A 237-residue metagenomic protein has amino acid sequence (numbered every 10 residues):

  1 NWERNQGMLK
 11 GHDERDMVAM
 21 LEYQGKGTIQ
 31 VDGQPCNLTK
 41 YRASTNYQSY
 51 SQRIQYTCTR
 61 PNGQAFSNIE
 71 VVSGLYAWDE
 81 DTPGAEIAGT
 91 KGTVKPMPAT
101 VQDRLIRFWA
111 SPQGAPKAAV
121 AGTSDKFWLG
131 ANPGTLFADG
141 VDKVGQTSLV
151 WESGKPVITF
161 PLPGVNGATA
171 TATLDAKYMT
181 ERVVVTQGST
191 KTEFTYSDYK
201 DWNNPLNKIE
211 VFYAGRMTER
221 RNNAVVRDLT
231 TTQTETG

Functional and structural regions predicted by a protein language model:
R4-E86, A138-S148: N-terminal mature ectodomain segment of secretory-pathway/periplasmic proteins
L38-R42, F66-G74, I87-L105, T171-L174 (+2 more regions): Short amphipathic beta-strand/extended segments with alternating polar/hydrophobic composition
Y47-S51, Y76-D81, Q102-I106, D201-V211 (+1 more regions): Short, surface-exposed linear segments at secondary-structure transitions and domain or protein termini
T57, V150-G237: Gly/Pro-enriched, hydrophobic low-complexity segments that function as extracytoplasmic propeptides/linkers
T57-T59, Q64, F108-S111, R220: General helical structural elements
Y76-A172, T186-T190: Flexible, processing/modification-adjacent segments and terminal tails in exported/periplasmic/extracellular proteins
